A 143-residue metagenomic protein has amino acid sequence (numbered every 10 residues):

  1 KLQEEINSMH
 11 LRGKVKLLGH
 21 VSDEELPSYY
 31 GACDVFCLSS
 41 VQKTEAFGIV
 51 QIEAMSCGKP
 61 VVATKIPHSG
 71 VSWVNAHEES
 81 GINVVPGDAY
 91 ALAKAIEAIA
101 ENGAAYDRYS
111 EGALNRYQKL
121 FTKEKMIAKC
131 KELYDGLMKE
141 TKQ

Functional and structural regions predicted by a protein language model:
Q3-V21: Nucleotide-activated donor-binding/catalytic signature segment of Leloir-type glycosyltransferases, i.e., the conserved
H20-V21, S28-C33: Short alpha-helical donor nucleotide-sugar binding micro-motif in glycosyltransferases
P27, E45, I49-S56, S72-W73 (+1 more regions): Short alpha-helical segment that forms part of, or immediately flanks, the ligand-binding pocket in carbohydrate-active
G31-A46, K59: Acidic donor-binding loop of glycosyltransferase active sites
C57-K65: Short hydrophobic beta-strand element within catalytic cores of glycosyltransferases and related nucleotide-activated
K65-N83: Short acidic/histidine- and often glycine-rich active-site loop of Leloir-type glycosyltransferases that engages
H77-A89, E97-A104: Conserved acidic donor-binding segment of nucleotide-sugar-dependent glycosyltransferases
A91, A98, A105-L120, M126-E132 (+1 more regions): A short, well-ordered alpha-helix in the C-terminal region of glycosyltransferases
